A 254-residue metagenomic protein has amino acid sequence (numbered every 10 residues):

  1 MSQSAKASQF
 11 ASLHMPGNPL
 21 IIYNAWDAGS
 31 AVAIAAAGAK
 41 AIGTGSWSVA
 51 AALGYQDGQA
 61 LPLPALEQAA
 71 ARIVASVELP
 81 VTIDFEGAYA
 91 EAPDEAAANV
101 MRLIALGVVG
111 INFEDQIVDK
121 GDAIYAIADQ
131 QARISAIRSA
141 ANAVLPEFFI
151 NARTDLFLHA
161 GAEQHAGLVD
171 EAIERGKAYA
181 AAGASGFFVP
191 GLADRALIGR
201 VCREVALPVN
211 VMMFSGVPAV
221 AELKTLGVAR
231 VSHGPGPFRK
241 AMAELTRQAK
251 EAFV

Functional and structural regions predicted by a protein language model:
S2-I83, A88-H233, R239-T246, E251-A252: Alpha/beta enzyme core
